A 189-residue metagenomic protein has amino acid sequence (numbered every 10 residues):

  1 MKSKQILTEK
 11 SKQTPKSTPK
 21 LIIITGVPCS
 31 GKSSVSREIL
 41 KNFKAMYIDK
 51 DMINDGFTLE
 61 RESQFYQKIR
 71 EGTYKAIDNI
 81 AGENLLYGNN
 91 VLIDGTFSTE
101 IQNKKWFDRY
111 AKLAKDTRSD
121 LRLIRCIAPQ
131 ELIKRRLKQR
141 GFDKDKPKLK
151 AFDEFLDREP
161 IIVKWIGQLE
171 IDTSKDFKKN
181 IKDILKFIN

Functional and structural regions predicted by a protein language model:
M1-P19: Extreme N-terminal, non-catalytic leader segments that precede Walker-type/kinase nucleotide-binding cores
I24: Hydrophobic anchor at the beta1->P-loop junction of P-loop NTPases
P28: The conserved Walker
G31: Conserved glycine(s) of the Walker
S34-L86: Conserved substrate/cofactor phosphate-moiety recognition/catalytic segment in nucleotide-dependent phosphotransferases
G72-T117: Glycine-rich phosphate-binding loop used to anchor ATP phosphates in small-molecule kinases, encompassing both
K115-L137: Conserved phosphate-donor/acceptor-positioning beta-strand/loop module used by diverse small-molecule
Q139-D183: Small-molecule kinase domains that catalyze NTP-dependent phosphoryl transfer to phosphate-bearing small molecules
